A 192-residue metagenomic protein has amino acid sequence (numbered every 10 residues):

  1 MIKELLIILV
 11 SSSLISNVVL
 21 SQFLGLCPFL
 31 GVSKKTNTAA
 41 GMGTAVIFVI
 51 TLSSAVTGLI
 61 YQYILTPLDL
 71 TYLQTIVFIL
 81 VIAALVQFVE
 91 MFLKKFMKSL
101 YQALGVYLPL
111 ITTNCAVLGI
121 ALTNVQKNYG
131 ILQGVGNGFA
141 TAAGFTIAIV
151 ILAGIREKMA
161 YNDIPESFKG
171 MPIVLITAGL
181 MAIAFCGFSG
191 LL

Functional and structural regions predicted by a protein language model:
M1-L6, L59-Y72, A121-V135, S189-L192: Helix-coil boundary and interhelical linker segments in multi-pass alpha-helical membrane proteins
L5-V19, D69-A84, V135-A148: Structural signature of hydrophobic alpha-helical transmembrane segments
I8-I15, V46, T51-L52, I79-E90 (+3 more regions): Hydrophobic core segments of alpha-helical transmembrane domains in multi-pass membrane transport and ion-translocation
F23-G31, E90-K95, V106-L108, C115-N128: Generic transmembrane alpha-helix signature in multi-pass membrane proteins, especially transporters/channels
L24-T38, V86-L100, L152-I164: C-terminal ends of transmembrane helices
N37-F48, Y72-F78, L100-I111, P165-I173: Cytoplasmic-side transmembrane-helix entry/capping segments in multi-pass membrane proteins
L59-G105: Ordered, amphipathic secondary-structure segments that act as subunit-interaction surfaces in large macromolecular
I131-L192: C-terminal transmembrane helix-loop-helix hairpin of multi-pass membrane proteins
